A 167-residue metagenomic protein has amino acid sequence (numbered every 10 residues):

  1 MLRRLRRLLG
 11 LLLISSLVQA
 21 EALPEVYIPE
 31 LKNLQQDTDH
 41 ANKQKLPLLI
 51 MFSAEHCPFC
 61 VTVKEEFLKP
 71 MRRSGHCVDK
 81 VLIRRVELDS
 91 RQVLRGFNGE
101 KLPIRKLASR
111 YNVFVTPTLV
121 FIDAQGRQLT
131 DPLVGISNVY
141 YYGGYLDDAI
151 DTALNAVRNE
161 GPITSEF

Functional and structural regions predicted by a protein language model:
M1-L9: Bacterial N-terminal signal peptides that target proteins for export
S15-Q19: N-terminal signal peptide c-region/cleavage motif recognized by signal peptidases
E30, H76-L102: Thiol-based oxidoreductase modules, predominantly thioredoxin-like and allied folds used for disulfide exchange
E30-P47: A short beta-strand-turn-helix
Q44-C57: Short active-site neighborhood of thiol/selenol oxidoreductases, capturing the structured segment around
A54-F59, F67, L88-V93, G126-Q128 (+1 more regions): Solvent-exposed loop/turn segments at secondary-structure junctions within structured extracellular/periplasmic domains
V61-H76: Typically the conserved alpha-helix immediately C-terminal to a functionally engaged Cys/Sec in thioredoxin-like
K106-N155: Non-catalytic, surface beta->alpha helical segment in thiol-disulfide oxidoreductase systems
